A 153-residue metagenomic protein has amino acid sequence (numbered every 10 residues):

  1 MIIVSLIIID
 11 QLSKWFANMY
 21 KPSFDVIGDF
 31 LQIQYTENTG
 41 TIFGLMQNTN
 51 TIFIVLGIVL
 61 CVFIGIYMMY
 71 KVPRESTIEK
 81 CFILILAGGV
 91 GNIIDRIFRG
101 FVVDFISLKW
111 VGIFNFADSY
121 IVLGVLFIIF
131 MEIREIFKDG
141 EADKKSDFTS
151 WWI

Functional and structural regions predicted by a protein language model:
M1-I153: Alpha-helical transmembrane bundles and membrane-interface segments of multipass inner-membrane proteins
